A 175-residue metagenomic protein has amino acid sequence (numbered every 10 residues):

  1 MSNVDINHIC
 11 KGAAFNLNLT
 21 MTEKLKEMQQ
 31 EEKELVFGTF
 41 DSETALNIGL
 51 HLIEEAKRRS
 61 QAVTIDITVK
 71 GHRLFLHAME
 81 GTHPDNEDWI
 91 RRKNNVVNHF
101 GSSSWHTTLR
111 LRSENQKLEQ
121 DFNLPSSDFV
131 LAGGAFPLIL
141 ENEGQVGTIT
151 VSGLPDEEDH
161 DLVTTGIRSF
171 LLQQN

Functional and structural regions predicted by a protein language model:
S2-H83: Intrinsically disordered, low-complexity terminal regulatory regions
T20-L25, K93, L111, A135: Short hydrophobic/aromatic-rich motifs at helix boundaries and adjacent loops
L25-Q30, R112, Q116, I139-E141: Short amphipathic alpha-helical segments, especially helix-boundary/capping motifs
E43-N47, R112-Q120, L172-N175: Short, positively charged
R58-R59, E141-N142, S169-N175: Secondary-structure boundary elements
S60-F122: Structured interaction and signal-relay segments at domain junctions
V97-S102, H160-N175: Short, solvent-exposed cationic patches
E119-R168: Extended hydrophobic
